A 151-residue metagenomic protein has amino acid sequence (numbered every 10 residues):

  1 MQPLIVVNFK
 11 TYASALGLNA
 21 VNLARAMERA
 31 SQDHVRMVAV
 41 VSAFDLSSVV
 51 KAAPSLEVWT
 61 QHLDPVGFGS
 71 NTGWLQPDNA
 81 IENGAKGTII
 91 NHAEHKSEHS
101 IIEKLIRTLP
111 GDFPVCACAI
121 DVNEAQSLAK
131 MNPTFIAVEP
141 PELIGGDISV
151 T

Functional and structural regions predicted by a protein language model:
M1-L75, Q126, K130-P133: Conserved N-terminal beta1-alpha1 strand-loop-helix module at the mouth
Y12-A15, P65-S70, E94-E98, N123-A125 (+1 more regions): Short, small-residue-enriched loops and turns at beta-alpha junctions that line or gate enzyme active sites
A20, I102, D121: Aromatic/hydrophobic pocket-lining residues that form the small-molecule binding cavity in soluble enzyme cores
M27, G84, S149-T151: Compositionally biased, low-complexity linear motifs
M27-V35, G87-T88, T108-D112: Short, surface-exposed connector motifs at secondary-structure boundaries
A39-V41, V58-T60, I89-I90, A117-C118 (+1 more regions): General beta-strand structural signal in soluble alpha/beta enzymes
A53-T108: Glycine/small-residue-rich loop that forms an oxyanion/phosphate-binding "nest" at active or ligand-binding sites
P110-T151: Active-site rim beta-loop-alpha module in soluble metabolic enzymes
